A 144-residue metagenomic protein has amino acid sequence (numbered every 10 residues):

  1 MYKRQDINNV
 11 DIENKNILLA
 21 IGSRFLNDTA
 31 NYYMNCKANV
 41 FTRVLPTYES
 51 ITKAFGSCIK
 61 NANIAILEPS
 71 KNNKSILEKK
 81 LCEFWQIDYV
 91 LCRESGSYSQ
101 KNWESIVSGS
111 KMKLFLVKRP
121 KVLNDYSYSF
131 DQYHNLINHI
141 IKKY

Functional and structural regions predicted by a protein language model:
M1-Y2: Short, small-residue-biased leader/transition segments that mark boundaries at the very start of proteins
D6-S75, K79-E83, I87, E94-S95: Conserved mixed alpha/beta catalytic, RNA-binding, or beta-rich assembly cores of soluble enzyme, regulatory
Y32, I106-S110: Alpha-helical structural signal in soluble globular domains
K37-A38, G109-K113: A short helix->loop->beta-strand "cap" motif at the edges of active sites that frequently abuts
S75, Q100-K101: Conserved glycosyltransferase catalytic-site signature
C82-W85, Y89, R93-Q100, I106 (+1 more regions): C-terminal functional extensions of proteins
